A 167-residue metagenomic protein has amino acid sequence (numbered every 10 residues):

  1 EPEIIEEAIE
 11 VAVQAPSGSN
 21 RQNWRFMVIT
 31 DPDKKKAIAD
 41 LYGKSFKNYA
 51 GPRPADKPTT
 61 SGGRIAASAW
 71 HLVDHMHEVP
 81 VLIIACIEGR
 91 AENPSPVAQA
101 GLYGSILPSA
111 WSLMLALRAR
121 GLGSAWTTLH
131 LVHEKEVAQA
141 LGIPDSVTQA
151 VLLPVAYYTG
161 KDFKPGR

Functional and structural regions predicted by a protein language model:
E1-E7: A short N-terminal beta-strand-loop micro-motif at the entrance of redox/enzyme domains
E7-A12, I83, E88-Q139: Small-aliphatic-rich amphipathic alpha-helix that forms the alpha element of a beta-alpha
V13-N20: Glycine-rich phosphate/pyrophosphate-binding beta-alpha loops
P16, L72-D74, P144: Short Gly/Pro-enriched turn/cap motifs at secondary-structure boundaries
Q22, V28-I106: Glycine/small-residue-rich phosphate/adenosyl-binding loop
E78-V81, L122, D145-Q149: Short coil/turn connectors at secondary-structure junctions
E136-A150: Short, electropositive alpha-helical surface patch
T148-R167: C-terminal helix-cap and adjacent tail motif
